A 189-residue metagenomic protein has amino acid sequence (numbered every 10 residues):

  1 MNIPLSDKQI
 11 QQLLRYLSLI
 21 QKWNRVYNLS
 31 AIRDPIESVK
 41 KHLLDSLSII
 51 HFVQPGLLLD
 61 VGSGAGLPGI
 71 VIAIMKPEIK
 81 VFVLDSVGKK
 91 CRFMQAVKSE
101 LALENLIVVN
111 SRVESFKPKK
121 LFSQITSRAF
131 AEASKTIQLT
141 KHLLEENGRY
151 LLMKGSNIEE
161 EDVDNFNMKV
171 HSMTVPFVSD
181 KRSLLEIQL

Functional and structural regions predicted by a protein language model:
M1-P55, L59, K89-R92, A96-L106: Class I SAM-dependent transferase core
L13, L43-S46, G69, F122 (+1 more regions): A general structural signal for well-ordered alpha-helical segments in protein cores
V61-S63: Conserved beta-strand/loop positions that form the S-adenosyl-L-methionine
A65-E78: Conserved SAM-binding loop of SAM-dependent methyltransferases across substrates and taxa, primarily the Class I
I79-F82, S86-L189: S-adenosylmethionine
